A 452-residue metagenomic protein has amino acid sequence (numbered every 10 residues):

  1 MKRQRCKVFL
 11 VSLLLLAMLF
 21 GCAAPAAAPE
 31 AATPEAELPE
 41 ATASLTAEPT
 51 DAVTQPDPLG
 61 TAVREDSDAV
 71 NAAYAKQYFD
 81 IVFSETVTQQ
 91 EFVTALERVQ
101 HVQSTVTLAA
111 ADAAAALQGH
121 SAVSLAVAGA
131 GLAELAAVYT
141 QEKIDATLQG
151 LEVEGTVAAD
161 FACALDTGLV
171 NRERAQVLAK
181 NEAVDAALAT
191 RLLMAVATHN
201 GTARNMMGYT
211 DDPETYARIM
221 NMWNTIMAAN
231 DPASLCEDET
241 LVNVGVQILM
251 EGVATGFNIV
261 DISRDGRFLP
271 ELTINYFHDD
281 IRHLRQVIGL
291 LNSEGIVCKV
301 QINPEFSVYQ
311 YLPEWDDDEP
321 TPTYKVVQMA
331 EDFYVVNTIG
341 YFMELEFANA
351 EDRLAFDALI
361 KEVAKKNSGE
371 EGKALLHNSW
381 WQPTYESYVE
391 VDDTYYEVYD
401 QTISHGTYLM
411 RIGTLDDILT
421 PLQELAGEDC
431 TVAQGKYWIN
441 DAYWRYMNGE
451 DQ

Functional and structural regions predicted by a protein language model:
R3-A26: Sec-dependent N-terminal signal peptides of Gram-positive bacterial secreted proteins and lipoproteins
A24, A28-Q90, R98-Q118, V127-V157 (+6 more regions): Feature responds to low-complexity, polar/acidic, surface-exposed segments characteristic of secreted/exported proteins
Q90, T94, S121-S124, A158-A162 (+4 more regions): Solvent-exposed, polar/charged alpha-helical surfaces in well-ordered, non-transmembrane soluble domains, broadly
T190, Y216-N221, L312-D318: Eukaryote-specific, cytoplasm-facing alpha-helical/coiled-coil scaffolding segments in long proteins
E239-V432, K436-N440, N448-Q452: Long, low-hydrophobicity ectodomains and other hydrophilic envelope-associated domains
